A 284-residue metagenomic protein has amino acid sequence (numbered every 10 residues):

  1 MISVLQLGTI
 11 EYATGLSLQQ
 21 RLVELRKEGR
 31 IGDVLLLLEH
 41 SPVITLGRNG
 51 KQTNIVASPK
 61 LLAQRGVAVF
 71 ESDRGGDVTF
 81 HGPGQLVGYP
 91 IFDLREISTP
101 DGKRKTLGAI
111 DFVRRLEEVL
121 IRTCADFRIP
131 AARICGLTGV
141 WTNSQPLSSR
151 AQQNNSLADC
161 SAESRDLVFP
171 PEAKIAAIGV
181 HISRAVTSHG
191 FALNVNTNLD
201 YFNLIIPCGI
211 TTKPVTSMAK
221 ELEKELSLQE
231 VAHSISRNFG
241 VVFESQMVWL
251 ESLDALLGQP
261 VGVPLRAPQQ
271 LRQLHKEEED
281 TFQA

Functional and structural regions predicted by a protein language model:
M1-P170, E225-L226, V248, L256-A284: N-terminal lobe of the biotin/lipoate ligase/transferase fold
A173-I178: Histidine/acidic-rich helix-loop-helix segments that form or flank divalent-metal centers in metalloenzyme catalytic
R184-T197: Conserved phosphate/anionic-ligand binding catalytic regions in large, soluble enzymes, centered on
D200-A284: C-terminal accessory segment of soluble enzyme catalytic cores
